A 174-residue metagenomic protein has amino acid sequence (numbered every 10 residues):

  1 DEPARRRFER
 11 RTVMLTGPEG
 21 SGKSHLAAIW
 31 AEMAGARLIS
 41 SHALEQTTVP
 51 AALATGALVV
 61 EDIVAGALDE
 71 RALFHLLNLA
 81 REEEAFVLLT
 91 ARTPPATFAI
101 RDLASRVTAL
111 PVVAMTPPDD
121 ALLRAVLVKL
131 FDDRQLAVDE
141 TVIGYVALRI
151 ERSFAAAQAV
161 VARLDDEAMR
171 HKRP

Functional and structural regions predicted by a protein language model:
E2-R10: Phosphate-binding P-loop
E9-L26: Walker A/P-loop nucleotide-binding motif
A31-H42: Post-Walker A helix-loop "phosphate-sensing" segment adjacent to the P-loop in P-loop NTPases
V49-T90: Conserved nucleotide-sensing/catalytic segment adjacent to the nucleotide-binding pocket in NTP-handling enzymes
P95-T108: Short regulatory helix/loop adjacent to the ATP-binding pocket of P-loop NTPases
L110, A125-A137: Conserved AAA+ ATPase "sensor/coupling" helix adjacent to the nucleotide-binding pocket
L110-L122: Conserved AAA+ ATPase "SRH/arginine-finger" region at the nucleotide-binding site
G144-L148, A155-M169: C-terminal helical "lid" of AAA+/P-loop NTPase domains
